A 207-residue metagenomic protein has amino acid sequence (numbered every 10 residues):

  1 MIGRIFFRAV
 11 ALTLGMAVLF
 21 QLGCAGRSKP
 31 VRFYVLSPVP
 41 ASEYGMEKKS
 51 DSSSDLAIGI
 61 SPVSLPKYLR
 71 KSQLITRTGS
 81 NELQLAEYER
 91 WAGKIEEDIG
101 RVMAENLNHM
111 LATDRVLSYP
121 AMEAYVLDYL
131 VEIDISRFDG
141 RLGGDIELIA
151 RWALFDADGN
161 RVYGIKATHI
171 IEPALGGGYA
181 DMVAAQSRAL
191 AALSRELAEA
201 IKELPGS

Functional and structural regions predicted by a protein language model:
M1-L22: Sec-dependent bacterial lipoprotein signal peptides
C24-E96, L204-S207: A structural "domain/chain start" motif
A25-Y44, M110-D158, L175: Surface-exposed short loop/turn segments
A57-P62, I75, L130-D134, E147-A153 (+1 more regions): Soluble periplasmic/extracytoplasmic beta-strand elements of cell-envelope proteins
P66, V102-T113, E196-L204: Structured segments of extracytoplasmic/periplasmic soluble domains in secreted or envelope-associated proteins
E82-A92, D158-A192: Short secondary-structure boundary motifs at beta->alpha junctions and helix caps
A184-S207: Compositionally biased, intrinsically disordered linkers/stalks adjacent to structured regions
